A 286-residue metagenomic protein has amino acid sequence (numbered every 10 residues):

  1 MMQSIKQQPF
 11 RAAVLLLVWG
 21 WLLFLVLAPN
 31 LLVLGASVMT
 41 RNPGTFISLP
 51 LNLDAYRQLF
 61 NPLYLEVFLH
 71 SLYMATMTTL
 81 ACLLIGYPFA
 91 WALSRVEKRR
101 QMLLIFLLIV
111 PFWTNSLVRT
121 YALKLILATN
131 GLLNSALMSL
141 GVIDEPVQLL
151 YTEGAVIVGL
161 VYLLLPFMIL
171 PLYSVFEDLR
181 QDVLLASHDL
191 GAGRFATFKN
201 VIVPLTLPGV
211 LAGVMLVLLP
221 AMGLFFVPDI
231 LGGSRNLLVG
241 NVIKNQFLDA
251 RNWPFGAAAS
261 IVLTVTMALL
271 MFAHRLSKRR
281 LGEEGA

Functional and structural regions predicted by a protein language model:
M1-V33, M102, F106, T264: N-terminal signal-anchor/first transmembrane alpha helix
M2-Q7, M77-I109, L125, D182-L184 (+1 more regions): Transmembrane-helix boundary motif in ABC transporter permease subunits
S4, A13-L16, Y173-H188, A257-A286: C-terminal transmembrane helix and the adjacent membrane-cytosol boundary/short C-terminal tail of inner/organellar
S4-R11, Y56-L63, D229-L276: Interhelical loop and adjacent transmembrane-helix boundary motif in polytopic membrane transport permeases
Q7, A12, V38-L80, P146 (+1 more regions): Periplasmic/extracellular loop-to-transmembrane helix junction in inner-membrane transport proteins
L16-L27, F106, V110, Y162 (+2 more regions): Transmembrane alpha-helices
V26-P62, I126, N130-G131, G233 (+1 more regions): Short membrane-interfacial helix/loop motifs at transmembrane-helix boundaries
L53, T120-V161, F195, L231-R235: Membrane-interfacial helix termini and adjacent extracytoplasmic/periplasmic loops of multi-pass transporters
